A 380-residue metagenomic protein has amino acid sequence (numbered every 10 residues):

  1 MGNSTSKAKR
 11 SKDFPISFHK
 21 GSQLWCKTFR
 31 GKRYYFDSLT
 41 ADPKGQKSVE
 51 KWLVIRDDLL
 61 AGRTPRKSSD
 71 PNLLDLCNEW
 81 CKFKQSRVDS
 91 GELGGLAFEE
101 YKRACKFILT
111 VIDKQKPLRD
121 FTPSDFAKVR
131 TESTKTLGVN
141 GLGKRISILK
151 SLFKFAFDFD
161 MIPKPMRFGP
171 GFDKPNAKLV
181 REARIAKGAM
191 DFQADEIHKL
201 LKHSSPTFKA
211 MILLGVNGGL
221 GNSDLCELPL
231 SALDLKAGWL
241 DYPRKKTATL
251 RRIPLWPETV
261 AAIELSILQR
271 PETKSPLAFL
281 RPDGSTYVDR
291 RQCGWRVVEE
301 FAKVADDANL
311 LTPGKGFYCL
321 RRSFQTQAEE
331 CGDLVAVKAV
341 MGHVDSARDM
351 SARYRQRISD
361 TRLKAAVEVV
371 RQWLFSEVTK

Functional and structural regions predicted by a protein language model:
S4, S17-D120, S124, Q356 (+1 more regions): N-terminal DNA-binding module of tyrosine recombinases/phage integrases
K44, S69, C81-M161, Y287-R296 (+2 more regions): N-terminal core-binding DNA-recognition domain of tyrosine site-specific recombinases/integrases
P71, R244-A248, L334, M341-Q372: Catalytic-site neighborhood detector that most strongly recognizes the C-terminal catalytic loop/helix of tyrosine
V139-S147, D158-N222, C226, K236 (+2 more regions): Basic, Lys/Arg- and aromatic-enriched nucleic-acid-binding interface segment
P170-A177, D195-E196, G218, S223-Q269 (+1 more regions): Conserved tyrosine-mediated DNA breakage-rejoining catalytic core shared by Y-recombinases
L201, K245-L265, K274-A302: C-terminal catalytic core of Y-nucleophile DNA break-rejoin enzymes
K202-S204, K209, G218, I253 (+2 more regions): Short, basic (Lys/Arg/His-rich) helix/loop patches that form interaction surfaces in the mid-to-C-terminal regions
A232-W239, T312-G314, D333-Y354, S376-K380: Short, polar N-cap/turn motifs at the start of nucleic acid-interacting alpha helices
